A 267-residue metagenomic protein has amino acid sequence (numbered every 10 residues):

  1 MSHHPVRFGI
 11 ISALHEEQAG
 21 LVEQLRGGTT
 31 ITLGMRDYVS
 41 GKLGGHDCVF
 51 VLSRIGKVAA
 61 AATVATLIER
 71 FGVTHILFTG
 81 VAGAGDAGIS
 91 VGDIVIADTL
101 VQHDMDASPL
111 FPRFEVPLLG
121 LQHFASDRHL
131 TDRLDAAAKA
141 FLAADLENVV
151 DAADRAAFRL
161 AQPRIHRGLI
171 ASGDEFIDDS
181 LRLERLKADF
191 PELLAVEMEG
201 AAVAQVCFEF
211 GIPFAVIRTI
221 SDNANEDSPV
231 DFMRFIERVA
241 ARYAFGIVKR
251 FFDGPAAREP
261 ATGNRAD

Functional and structural regions predicted by a protein language model:
S2-F71: N-terminal short beta-loop-beta anion/metal-coordinating cradle
V49-S53, R167-A171, I217: Active-site-proximal beta-strand elements of phosphoester/diester hydrolases
G72, S90, H166, E192 (+1 more regions): Short loop/turn motifs at secondary-structure junctions
V73-L77: Proline-aspartate-enriched helix->loop->beta-strand connector
G85-F190: Mid-sequence, gly/pro-rich, charge-dense loop/helix-turn segments that line enzyme active sites
G173-P229: A C-terminal functional module that forms or caps the active site or interfaces directly with catalytic machinery
A224-G263, D267: His/Asp/Glu-rich mid-to-C-terminal helical/loop segments that flank catalytic regions of hydrolases
